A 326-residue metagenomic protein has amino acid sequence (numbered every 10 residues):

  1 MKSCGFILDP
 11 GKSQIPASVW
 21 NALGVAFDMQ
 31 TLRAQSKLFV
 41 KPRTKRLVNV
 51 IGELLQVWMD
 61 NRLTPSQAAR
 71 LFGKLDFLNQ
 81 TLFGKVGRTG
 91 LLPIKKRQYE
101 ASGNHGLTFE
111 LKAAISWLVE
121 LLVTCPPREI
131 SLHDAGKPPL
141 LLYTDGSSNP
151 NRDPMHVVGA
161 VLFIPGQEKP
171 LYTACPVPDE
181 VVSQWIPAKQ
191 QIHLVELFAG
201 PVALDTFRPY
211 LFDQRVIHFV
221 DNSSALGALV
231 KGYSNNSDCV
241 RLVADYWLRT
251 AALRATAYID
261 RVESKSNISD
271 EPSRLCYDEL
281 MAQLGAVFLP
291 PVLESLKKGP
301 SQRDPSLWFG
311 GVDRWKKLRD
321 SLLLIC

Functional and structural regions predicted by a protein language model:
M1, G24-F27, F72-G73, L91 (+7 more regions): Mobile genetic element proteins and their domesticated derivatives, centered on retroelements and DNA transposons
M1-C4, A26-Q35, L78-Q80, S224-D238: Catalytic palm subdomain of template-directed nucleic-acid polymerases, centered on the conserved carboxylate motif
A17-S131, D270: C-terminal reverse transcriptase regions that engage the nucleic-acid substrate
N21, V25-L32, N79, L253-K316: C-terminal functional segments of enzyme domains
L23-G24, P138-R152: Two-metal-ion RNase H-like nuclease active-site motif
F27, V86, G159, K231-C239 (+1 more regions): Short secondary-structure boundary/capping segments
L162-F198, S224-L226, K231-Y233, S237: A short, polar/acidic, helix/strand-boundary loop motif
D205-S269, R274: RNase H catalytic domain
